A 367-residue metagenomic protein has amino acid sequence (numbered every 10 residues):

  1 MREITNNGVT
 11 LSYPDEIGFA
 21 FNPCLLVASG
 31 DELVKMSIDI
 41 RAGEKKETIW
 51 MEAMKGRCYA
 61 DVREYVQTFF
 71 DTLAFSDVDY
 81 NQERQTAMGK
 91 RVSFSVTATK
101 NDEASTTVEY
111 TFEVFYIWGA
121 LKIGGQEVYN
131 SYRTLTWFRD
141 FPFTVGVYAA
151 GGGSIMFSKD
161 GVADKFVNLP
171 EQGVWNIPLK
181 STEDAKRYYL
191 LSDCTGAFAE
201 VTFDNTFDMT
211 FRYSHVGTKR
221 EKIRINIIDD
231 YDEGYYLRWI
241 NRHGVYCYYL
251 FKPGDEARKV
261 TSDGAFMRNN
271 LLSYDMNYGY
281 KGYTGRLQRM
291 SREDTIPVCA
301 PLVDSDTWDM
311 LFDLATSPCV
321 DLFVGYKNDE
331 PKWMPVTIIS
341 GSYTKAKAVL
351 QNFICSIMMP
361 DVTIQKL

Functional and structural regions predicted by a protein language model:
M1-D229: Preference for solvent-exposed, low-hydrophobicity sequence contexts
M1-S12, S154-M156, F166-T182, E200-T202 (+1 more regions): Extracellular/virion structural assembly segments
